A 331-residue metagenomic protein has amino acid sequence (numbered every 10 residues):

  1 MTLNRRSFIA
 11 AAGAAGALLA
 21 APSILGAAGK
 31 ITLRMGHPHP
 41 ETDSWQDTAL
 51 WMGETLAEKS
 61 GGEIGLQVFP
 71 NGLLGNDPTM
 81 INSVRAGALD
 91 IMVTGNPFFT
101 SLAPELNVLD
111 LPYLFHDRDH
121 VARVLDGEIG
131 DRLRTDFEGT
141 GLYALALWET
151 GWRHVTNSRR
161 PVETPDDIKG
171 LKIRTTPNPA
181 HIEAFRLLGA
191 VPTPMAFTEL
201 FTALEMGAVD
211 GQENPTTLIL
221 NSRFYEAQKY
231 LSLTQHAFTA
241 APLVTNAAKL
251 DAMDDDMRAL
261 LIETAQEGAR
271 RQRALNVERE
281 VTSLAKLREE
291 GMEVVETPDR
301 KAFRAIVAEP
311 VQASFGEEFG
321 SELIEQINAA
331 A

Functional and structural regions predicted by a protein language model:
T2-L3, S7-P22, G26-H120, E128-I129 (+1 more regions): N-terminal secretory/targeting leader peptides
